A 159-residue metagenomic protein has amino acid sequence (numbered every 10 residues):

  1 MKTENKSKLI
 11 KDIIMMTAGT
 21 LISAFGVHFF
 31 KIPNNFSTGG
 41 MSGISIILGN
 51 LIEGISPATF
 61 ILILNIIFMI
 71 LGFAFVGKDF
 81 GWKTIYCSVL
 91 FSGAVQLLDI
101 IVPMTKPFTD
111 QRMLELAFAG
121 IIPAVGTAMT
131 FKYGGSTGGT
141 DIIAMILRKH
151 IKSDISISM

Functional and structural regions predicted by a protein language model:
M1-M159: Core subunits and conserved enzymes of cellular information-processing and envelope-translocation systems across
